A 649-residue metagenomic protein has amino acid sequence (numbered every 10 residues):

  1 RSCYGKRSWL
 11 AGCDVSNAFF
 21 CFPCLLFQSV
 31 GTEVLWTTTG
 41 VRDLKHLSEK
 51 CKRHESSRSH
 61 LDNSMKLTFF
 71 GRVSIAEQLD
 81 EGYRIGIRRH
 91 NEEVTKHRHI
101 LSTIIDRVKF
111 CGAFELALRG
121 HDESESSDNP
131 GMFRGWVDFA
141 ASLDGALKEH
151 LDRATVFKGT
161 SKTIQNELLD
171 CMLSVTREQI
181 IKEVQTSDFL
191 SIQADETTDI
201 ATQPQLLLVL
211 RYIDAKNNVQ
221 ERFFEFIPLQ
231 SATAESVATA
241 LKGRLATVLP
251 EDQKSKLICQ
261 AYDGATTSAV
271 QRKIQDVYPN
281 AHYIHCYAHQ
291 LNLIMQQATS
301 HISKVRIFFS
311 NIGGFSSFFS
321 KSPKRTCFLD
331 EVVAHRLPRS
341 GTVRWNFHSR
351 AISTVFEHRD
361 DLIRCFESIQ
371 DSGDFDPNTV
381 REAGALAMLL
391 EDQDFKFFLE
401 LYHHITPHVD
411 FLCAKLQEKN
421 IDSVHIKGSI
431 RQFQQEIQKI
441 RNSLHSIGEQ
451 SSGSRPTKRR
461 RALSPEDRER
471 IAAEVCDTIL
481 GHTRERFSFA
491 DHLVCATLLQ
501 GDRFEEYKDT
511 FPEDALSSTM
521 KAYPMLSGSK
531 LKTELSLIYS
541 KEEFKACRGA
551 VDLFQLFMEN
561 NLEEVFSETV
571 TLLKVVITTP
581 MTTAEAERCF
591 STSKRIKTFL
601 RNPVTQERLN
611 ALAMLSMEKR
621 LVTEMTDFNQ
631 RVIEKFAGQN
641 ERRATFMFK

Functional and structural regions predicted by a protein language model:
R1-K649: Alpha-helical structural modules in large enzymes and assemblies
